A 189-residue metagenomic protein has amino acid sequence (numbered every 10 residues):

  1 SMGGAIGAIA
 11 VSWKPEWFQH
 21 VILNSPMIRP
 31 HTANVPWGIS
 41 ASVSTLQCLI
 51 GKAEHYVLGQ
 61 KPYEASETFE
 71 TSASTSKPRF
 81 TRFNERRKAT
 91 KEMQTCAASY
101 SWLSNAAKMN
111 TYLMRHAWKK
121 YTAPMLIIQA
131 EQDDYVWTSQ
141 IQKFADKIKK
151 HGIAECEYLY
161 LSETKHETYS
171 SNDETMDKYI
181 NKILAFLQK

Functional and structural regions predicted by a protein language model:
M2, I6-Q94: Alpha/beta-hydrolase-fold enzymes
E16, A117-T122, I148-G152: Short, conserved loop/helix-junction motifs that constitute active-site signature segments in enzyme catalytic cores
I22, L126-I128, L159: Hydrophobic/aromatic beta-strand patches that form the interior of the parallel beta-sheet core in alpha/beta enzyme
A97-A117: Active-site nucleophile elbow and catalytic-triad environment of alpha/beta-hydrolase enzymes
Y121, I127-Q129, D133: Short beta-strand/loop motif that positions the catalytic acidic residue of the alpha/beta-hydrolase fold
A123, W137-K147: Short alpha-helix in the alpha/beta-hydrolase fold that links the catalytic acid
L161-D177: Catalytic histidine-centered segment of alpha/beta-hydrolase-like enzymes
K182-K189: C-terminal alpha-helix
